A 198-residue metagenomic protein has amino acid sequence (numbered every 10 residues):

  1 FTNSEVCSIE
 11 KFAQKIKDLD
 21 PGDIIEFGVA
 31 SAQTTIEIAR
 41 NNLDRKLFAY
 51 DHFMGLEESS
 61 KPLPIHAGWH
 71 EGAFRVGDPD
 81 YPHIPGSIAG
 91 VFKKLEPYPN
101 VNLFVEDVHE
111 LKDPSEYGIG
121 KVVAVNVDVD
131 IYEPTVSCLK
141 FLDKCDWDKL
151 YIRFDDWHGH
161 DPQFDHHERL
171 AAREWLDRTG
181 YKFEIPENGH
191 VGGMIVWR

Functional and structural regions predicted by a protein language model:
F1-I9: Conserved SAM-binding loop and adjacent beta-strand
E10, Q14-R198: S-adenosylmethionine/decaboxylated-SAM
